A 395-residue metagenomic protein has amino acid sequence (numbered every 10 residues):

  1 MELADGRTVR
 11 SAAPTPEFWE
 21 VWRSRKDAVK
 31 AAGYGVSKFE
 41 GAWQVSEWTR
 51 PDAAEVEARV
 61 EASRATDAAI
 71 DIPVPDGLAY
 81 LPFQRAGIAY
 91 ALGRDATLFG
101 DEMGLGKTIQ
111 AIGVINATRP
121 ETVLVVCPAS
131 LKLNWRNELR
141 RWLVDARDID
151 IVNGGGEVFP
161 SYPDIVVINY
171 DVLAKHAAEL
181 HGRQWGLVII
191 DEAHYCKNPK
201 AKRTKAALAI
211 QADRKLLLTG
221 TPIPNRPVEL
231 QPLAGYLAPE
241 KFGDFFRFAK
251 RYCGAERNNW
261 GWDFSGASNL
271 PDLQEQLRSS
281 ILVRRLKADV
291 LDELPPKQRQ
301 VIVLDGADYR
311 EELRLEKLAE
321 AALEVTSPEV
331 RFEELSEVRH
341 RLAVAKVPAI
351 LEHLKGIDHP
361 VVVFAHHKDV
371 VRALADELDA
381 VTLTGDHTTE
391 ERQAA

Functional and structural regions predicted by a protein language model:
G6-T97, R141-L143, R147-N153, S161-V166 (+4 more regions): Charged, low-complexity
R94-V114: Walker A/P-loop
T97-E102, L124, L216, V362: Short hydrophobic/aromatic beta-strand immediately N-terminal to the Walker A/P-loop
Q110, P120-R141, N225-E229, H366-K368: Conserved Walker A/P-loop ATP-binding site and its immediately adjacent core in helicase/helicase-like ATPase domains
P120-V123, L187, Y195, T204-A288: Conserved P-loop NTPase motor "coupling/switch" region that bridges the ATPase
L131-N153, L237-K241: Conserved helix-turn-beta segment of the N-terminal RecA-like "Helicase ATP-binding" lobe in SF1/SF2 helicases
I149-V158, Y170-K175, Y195-A201, L342 (+2 more regions): Conserved helicase motor
A288-V381: Conserved helicase/translocase motor-coupling segment
